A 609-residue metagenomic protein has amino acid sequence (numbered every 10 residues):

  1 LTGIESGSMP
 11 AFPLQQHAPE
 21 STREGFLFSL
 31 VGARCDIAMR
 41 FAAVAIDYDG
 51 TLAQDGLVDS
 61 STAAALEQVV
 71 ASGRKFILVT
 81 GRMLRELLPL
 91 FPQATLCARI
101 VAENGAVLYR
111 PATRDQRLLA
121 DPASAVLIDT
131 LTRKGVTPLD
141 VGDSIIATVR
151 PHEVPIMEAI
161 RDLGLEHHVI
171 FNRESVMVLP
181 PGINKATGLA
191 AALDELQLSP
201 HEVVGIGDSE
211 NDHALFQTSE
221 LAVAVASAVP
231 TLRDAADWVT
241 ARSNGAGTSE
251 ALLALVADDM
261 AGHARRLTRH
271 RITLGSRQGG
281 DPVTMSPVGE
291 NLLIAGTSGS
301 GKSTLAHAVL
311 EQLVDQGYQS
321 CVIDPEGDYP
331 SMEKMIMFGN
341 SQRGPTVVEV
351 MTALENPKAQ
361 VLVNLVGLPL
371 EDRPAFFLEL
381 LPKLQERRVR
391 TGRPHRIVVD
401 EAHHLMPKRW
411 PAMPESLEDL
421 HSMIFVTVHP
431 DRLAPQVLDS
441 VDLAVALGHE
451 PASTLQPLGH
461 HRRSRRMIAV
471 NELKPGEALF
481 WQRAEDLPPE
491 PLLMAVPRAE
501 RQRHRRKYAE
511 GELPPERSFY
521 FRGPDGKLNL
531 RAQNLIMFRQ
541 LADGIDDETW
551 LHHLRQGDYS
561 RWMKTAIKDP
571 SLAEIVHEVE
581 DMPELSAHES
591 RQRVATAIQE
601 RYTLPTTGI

Functional and structural regions predicted by a protein language model:
M9-H17, S21-Y48, A71, L255-R265: Non-catalytic pre-domain segments flanking phosphatase-related domains
M39-R40, D59, L179, A186-T268: Mg2+-dependent phosphoryl-transfer enzymes with acidic/Ser/Thr/Gly-rich catalytic loops
Y48, P325, D400-E401: Walker B catalytic acidic pair
D55-V141: Active-site phosphate-binding/coordination module
S124-T218: Conserved acidic, metal-coordinating active-site core of Asp-based, Mg2+-dependent phosphoryl-transfer enzymes
T268-R396, P407-I424, V428-R432, V437-S440: P-loop NTPase catalytic phosphate-binding loop
G344, S422, H429-D486: Conserved ATP-driven motor cores of ASCE-family P-loop NTPases powering translocation/secretion/packaging/pilus
A469-I609: Terminal, compositionally biased segments used for targeting/anchoring and flexible tails
